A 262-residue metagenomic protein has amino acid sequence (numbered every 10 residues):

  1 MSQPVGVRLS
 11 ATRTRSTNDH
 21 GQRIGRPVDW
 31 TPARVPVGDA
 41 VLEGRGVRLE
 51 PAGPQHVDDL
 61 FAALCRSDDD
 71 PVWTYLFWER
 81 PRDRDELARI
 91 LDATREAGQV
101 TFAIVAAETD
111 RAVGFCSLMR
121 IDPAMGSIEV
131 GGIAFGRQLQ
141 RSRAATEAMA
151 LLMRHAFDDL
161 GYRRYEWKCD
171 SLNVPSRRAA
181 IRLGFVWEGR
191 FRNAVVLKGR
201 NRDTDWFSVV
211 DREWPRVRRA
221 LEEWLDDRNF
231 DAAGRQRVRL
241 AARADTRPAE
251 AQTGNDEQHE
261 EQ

Functional and structural regions predicted by a protein language model:
S2-S142, H155, D159, R200-Q262: GNAT-family acyltransferases
A145: Glycine-rich acyl-CoA binding loop
D158-K168: Conserved GNAT acetyl-CoA-binding A-motif
W167-S176: Conserved beta-strand-loop-alpha-helix junction that forms the acyl-donor binding cleft
A179-A180, F207: Conserved active-site tyrosine of GNAT-family acetyltransferases
V186-R200: Conserved catalytic-core motifs of GNAT/GCN5-like acyltransferases
